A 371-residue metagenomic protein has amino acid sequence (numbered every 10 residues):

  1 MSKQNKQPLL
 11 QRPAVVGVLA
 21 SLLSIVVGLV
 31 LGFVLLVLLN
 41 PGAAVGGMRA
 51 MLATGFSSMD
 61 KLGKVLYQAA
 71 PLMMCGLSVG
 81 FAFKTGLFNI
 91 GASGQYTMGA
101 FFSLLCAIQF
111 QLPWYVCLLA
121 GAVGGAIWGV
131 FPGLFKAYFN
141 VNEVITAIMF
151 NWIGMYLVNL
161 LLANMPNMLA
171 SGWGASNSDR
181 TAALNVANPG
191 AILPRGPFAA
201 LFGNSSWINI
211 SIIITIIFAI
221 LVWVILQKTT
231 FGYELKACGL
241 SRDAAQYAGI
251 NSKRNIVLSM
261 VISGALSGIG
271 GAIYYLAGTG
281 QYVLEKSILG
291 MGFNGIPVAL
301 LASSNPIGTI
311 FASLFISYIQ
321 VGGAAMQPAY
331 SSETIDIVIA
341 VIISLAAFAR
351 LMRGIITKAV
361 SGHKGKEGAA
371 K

Functional and structural regions predicted by a protein language model:
M1-I25, L240, Y247, N251-R254 (+1 more regions): Cytosolic-side transmembrane-helix boundaries in multi-pass membrane proteins
S2-M74: Membrane-interfacial amphipathic/re-entrant helices at transmembrane-helix boundaries
Q7-L19, F83-G91, F110, L119-N188 (+3 more regions): Short loop segments and helix-boundary regions at transmembrane helix junctions of multi-pass inner-membrane proteins
A20-V37, L72-V79, A100, L104-C106 (+7 more regions): Hydrophobic core segments of alpha-helical transmembrane domains in multi-pass membrane transport and ion-translocation
L36-N40, A53-Q109, A122, A126-V141 (+2 more regions): Single transmembrane alpha-helix segments in multi-pass membrane proteins
T54, M59, N151-L226, E367-A370: Transmembrane helix-bundle core of multi-pass membrane transporters and related energy-transducing complexes
I127, N188, P194, F202-Q281 (+2 more regions): Helix-loop-helix "hairpin" substructures at the membrane interface of multi-pass membrane proteins
V261-S267, G271-A340: Transmembrane alpha-helical segments in multi-pass inner-membrane proteins
